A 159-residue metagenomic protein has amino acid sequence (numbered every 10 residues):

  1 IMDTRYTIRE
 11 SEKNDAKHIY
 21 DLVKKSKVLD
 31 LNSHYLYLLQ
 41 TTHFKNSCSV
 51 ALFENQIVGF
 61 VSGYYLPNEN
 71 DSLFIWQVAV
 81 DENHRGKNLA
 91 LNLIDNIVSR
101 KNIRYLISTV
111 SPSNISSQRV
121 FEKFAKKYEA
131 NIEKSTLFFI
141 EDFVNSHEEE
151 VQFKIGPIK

Functional and structural regions predicted by a protein language model:
Y6-I19: A short beta-loop-alpha structural element at the N-terminal edge of CoA-dependent acyl/N-acetyltransferase catalytic
K27-F53, S62: Active-site rim helix/loop that mediates acceptor-substrate recognition in acyltransferases
V50, Q56-Y65, S72-F74, A79: Conserved beta-strand in the GNAT
Q77-R85, V110-S111: A short, internal acetyl-CoA/4′-phosphopantetheine-binding micro-motif in the GNAT/acyltransferase core
V80, G86-S99, R119: Conserved acetyl-CoA-binding loop-helix of GNAT-fold acetyltransferases
K101-P112: Conserved GNAT acetyl-CoA-binding A-motif
P112-K134: Conserved active-site alpha-helix within GNAT-family acetyltransferase domains
Y128-K159: C-terminal "cap" of GNAT-fold acetyltransferases
